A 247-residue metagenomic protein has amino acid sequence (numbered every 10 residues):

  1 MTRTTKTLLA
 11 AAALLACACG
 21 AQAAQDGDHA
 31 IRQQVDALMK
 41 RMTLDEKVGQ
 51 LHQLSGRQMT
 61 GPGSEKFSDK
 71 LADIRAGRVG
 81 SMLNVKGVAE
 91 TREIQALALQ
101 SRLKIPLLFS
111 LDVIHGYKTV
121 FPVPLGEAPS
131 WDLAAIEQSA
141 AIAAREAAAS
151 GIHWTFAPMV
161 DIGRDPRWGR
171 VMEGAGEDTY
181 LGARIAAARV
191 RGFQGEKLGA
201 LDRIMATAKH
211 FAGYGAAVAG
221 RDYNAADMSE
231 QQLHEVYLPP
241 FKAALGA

Functional and structural regions predicted by a protein language model:
T4-G20: Gram-negative bacterial Sec-dependent N-terminal signal peptides
A23-A247: Glycoside hydrolase catalytic-domain context in secreted enzymes
